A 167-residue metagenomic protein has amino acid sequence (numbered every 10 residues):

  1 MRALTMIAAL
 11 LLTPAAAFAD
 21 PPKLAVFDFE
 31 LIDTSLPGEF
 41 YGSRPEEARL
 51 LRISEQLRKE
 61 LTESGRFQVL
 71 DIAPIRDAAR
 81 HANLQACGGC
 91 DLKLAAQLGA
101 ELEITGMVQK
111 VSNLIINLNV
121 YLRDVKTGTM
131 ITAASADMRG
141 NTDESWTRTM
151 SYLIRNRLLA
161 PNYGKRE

Functional and structural regions predicted by a protein language model:
M1-L4: Positively charged n-region of N-terminal signal peptides that target proteins for export
T13-A16: N-terminal signal peptide c-region/cleavage motif recognized by signal peptidases
A19-L36, S54-E55, E60-G65, L92-Q97 (+2 more regions): C-terminal/domain-edge helix-coil "capping" segments
G38-A48, R80-A82: Second-shell loop/turn segments in exported
S43-I75: N-terminal, post-signal-peptide region of Sec/Tat-exported proteins
T62-T105: Short, solvent-exposed, polar/charged sequence segments at loop or secondary-structure edges
